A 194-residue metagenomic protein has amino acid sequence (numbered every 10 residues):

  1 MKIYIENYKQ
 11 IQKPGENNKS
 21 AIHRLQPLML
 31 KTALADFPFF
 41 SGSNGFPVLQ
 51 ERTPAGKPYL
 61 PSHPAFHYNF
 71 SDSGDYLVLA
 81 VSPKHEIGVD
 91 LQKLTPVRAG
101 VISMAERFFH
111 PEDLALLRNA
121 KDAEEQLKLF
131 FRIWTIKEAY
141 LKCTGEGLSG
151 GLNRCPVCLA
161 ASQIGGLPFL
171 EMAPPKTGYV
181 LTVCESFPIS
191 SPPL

Functional and structural regions predicted by a protein language model:
M1-L194: Core catalytic alpha/beta fold that binds nucleotide/phospho-ligands
